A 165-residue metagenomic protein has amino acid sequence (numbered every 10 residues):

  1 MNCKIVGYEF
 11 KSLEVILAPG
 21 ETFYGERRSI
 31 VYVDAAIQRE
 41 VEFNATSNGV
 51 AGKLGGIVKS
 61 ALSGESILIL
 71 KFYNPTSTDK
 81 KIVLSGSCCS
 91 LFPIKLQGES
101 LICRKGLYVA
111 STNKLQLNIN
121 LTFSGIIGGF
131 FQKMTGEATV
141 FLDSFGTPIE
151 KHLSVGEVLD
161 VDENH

Functional and structural regions predicted by a protein language model:
M1-H165: Phosphate/adenylate-binding glycine loop and adjacent helical scaffold
